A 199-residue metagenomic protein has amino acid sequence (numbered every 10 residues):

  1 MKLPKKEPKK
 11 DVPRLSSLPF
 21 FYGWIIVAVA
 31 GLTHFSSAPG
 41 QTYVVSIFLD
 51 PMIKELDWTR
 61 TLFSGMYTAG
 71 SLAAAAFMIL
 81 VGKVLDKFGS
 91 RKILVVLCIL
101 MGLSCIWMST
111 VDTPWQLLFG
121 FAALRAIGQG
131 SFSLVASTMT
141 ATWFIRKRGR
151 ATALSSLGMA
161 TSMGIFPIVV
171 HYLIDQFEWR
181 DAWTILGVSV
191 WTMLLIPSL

Functional and structural regions predicted by a protein language model:
Y22-F63, F77-V81, F166-P167: Extracytoplasmic
F35, S104, W115-S131: Hydrophobic core of transmembrane alpha-helices in multi-pass small-molecule transporters, especially MFS/SLC-type
A38, L124-A136, M159-S162: Core transmembrane helices of Major Facilitator Superfamily
M52, G130-F144: Intracellular juxtamembrane helix-capping segments at the cytosolic ends of symmetry-related transmembrane helices
T68-A75, A160-S162: Short hydrophobic/small-residue motifs within alpha-helical transmembrane segments of multi-pass transporter-like
G70, A74, C98-M108, L124 (+1 more regions): MFS 12-TM fold signature
A76-W115: Conserved MFS/SLC helix-loop-helix module at the cytosolic interface between two early adjacent transmembrane helices
L154-L199: Helix-loop-helix hairpin linking two adjacent transmembrane segments in secondary transporters
